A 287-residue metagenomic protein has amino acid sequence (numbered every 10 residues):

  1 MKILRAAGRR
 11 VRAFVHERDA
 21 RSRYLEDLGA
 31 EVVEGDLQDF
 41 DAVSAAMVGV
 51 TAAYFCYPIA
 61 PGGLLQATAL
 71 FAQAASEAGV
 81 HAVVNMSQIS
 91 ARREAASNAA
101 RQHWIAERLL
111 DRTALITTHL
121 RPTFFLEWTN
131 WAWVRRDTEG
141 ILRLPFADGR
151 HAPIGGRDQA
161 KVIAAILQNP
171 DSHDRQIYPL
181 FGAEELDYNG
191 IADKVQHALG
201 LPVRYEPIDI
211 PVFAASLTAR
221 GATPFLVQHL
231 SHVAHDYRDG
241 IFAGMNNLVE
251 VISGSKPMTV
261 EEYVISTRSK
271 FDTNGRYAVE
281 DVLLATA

Functional and structural regions predicted by a protein language model:
M1-Y24, Q38-D41, A45-V50, I59-A69 (+6 more regions): Oxidoreductase cofactor-interface core, primarily capturing Rossmann-like NAD(P)-dependent enzymes
G29-E31, T117: Short, conserved active-site loop motifs that form the nucleotide-linked donor/cofactor pocket
G35: Cofactor-binding loops of NAD(P)H-dependent oxidoreductases, dominated by short-chain dehydrogenase/reductases
C56, M86, G254: Residues lining the SAM
P211-A287: A hydrophobic C-terminal alpha-helical subdomain
